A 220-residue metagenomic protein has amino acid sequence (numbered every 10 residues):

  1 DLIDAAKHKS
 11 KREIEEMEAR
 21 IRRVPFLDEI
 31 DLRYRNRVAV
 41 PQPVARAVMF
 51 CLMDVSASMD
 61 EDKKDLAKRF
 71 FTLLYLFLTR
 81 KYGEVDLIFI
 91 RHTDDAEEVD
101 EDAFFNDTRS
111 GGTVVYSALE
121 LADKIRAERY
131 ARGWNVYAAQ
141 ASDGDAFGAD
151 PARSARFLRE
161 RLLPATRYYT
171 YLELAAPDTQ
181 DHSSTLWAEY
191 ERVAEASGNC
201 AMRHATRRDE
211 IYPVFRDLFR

Functional and structural regions predicted by a protein language model:
D1-F50, M59-E61, G83: Acidic, polar low-complexity linker/tail segments
F26-D28, K63-A67, G111-L119, D150 (+1 more regions): Phosphate/oxyanion-binding active-site loops and adjacent basic polyanion-contact surfaces
V40-Q42, R80-K81, A127-G133, E160: Surface-exposed acidic, glycine-flexible loop patches that form ligand/cofactor-binding and adhesion interfaces
R46-A47, A57-F89: …and closely analogous acidic/polar surface helices at protein-protein or active-site interfaces in A-domain-like
C51-S56, N135-D150, L174: DG-centered beta-turn motif at the end of beta-strands
A96-E101: Short acidic/His/Gly/Ser-rich catalytic and metal-binding motifs that mark active-site loops of diverse hydrolases
A103-V136: Von Willebrand factor
F157-R220: Von Willebrand factor type A / integrin I
